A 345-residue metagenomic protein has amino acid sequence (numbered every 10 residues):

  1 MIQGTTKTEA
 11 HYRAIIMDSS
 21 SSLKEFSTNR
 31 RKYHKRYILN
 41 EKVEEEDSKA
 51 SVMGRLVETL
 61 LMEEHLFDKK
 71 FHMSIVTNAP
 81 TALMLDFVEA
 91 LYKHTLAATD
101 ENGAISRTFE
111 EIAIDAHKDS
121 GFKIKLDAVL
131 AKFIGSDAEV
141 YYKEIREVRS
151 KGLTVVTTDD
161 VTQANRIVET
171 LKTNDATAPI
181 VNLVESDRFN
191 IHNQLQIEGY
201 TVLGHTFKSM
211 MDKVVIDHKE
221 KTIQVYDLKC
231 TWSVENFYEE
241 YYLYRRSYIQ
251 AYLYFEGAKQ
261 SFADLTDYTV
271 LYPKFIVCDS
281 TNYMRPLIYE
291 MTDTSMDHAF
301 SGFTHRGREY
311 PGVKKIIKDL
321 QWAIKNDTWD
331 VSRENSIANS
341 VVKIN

Functional and structural regions predicted by a protein language model:
M1-K208: Metal-dependent nuclease catalytic cores that hydrolyze phosphodiester bonds in DNA/RNA, characterized by
V57, M211, Y254: Single, functionally critical "micro-switch" positions that shape active/binding sites and transmembrane helices
L61-L66, V215, C230-S233, K259-A263: Hydrophobic/aromatic-lined pockets within catalytic cores
K69-K70, V234-N236, Y283-R285: Short catalytic/ligand-binding loop motif for oxyanion handling, primarily in non-cytosolic enzymes, centered on
K93-L96, D100-N102, S106, A113 (+2 more regions): Metal-dependent nuclease catalytic regions and adjoining charged, substrate-binding loops involved in nucleic-acid end
E169-A178, I216-H218, E256-A263: Short regulatory "switch" loops immediately downstream of catalytic or recognition motifs within protein catalytic
E185-D187, V215-I223, K259-T269: Secondary-structure boundary elements
F189-H192, I197-Y248: Non-catalytic protein-protein interaction segments used by genome-maintenance enzymes to assemble and couple activities
